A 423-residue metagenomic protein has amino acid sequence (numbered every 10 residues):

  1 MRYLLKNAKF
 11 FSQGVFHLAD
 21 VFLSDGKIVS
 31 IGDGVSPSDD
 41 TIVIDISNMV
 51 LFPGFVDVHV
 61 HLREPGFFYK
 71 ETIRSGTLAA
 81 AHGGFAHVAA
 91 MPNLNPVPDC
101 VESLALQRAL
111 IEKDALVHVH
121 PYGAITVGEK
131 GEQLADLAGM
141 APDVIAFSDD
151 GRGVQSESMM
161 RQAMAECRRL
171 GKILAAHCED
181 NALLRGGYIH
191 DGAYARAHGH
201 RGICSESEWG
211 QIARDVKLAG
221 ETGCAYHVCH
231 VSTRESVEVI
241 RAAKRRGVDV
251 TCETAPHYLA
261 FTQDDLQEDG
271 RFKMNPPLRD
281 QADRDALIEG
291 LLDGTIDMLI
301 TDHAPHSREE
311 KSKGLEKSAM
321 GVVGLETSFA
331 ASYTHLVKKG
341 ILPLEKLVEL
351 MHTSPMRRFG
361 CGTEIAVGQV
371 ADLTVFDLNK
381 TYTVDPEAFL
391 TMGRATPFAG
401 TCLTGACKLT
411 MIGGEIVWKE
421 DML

Functional and structural regions predicted by a protein language model:
M1-P53: Histidine-rich, glycine-flanked metal-binding segment
A8, G26, N48, H59 (+13 more regions): Divalent metal-coordination and catalytic microenvironments
A8, G314-K317, V367-L423: C-terminal cap of metal-dependent C-N hydrolases
M49-D114: Metal-associated gating/positioning segment near the N- to mid-region
V58-E71, L94, H120-E132, G151 (+1 more regions): Active-site mouth loops of central-metabolism enzymes
A109-I125: A glycine-rich helix N-cap at a beta->alpha junction
L134-L299: Histidine/acidic residue-rich metal-binding segments in metalloenzymes
A197-A225, M298-L299, A304-L378: His/Asp/Glu-enriched, well-ordered alpha-helical/loop segment that forms or immediately abuts the divalent-metal
